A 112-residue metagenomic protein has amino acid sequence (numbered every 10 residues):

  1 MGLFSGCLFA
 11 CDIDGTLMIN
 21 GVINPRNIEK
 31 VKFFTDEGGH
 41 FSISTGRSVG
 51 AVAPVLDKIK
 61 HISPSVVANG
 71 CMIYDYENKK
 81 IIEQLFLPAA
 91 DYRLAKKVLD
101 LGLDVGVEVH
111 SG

Functional and structural regions predicted by a protein language model:
M1-C11: Non-catalytic pre-domain segments flanking phosphatase-related domains
I19-I23: Conserved ATPase-coupling elements of RecA-like P-loop NTPase cores
P25-G112: Active-site phosphate-binding/coordination module
